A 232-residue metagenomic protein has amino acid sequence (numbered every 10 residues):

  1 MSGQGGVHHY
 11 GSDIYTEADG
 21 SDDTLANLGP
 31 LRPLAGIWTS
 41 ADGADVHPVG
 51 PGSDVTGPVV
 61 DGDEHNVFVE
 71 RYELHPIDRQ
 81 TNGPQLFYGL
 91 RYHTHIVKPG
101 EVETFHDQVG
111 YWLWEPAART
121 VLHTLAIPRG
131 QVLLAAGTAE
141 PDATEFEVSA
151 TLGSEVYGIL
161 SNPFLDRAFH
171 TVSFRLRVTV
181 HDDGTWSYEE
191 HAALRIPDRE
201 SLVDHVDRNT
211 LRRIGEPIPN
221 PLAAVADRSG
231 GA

Functional and structural regions predicted by a protein language model:
M1-G89, V172-S173, A193-A232: Amphipathic/hydrophobic helical signal segments and adjacent flexible N-terminal regions that mediate secretion
G29-L31, F164-H170, F174-D182: Exposed beta-sheet edge/beta-hairpin loop segments within beta-rich domains
A35, N82-P84, W114-R119, G137-F146 (+2 more regions): A short, structured loop/turn motif at beta-sheet edges
S40-H47, R91-V97, A150-Y157, E189-R195: Generic short beta-strand segments
P51-V59, R91-H95, V156-N162: Short Pro/Gly-enriched beta-strand edge/turn motifs at strand-loop
R71, D107-Y111, L134-A136, R175 (+1 more regions): Well-ordered beta-strand positions in beta-sheet-rich domains
D78-H123: Hydrophobic/aromatic-rich structural module bridging two neighboring secondary-structure elements via a short loop
V109-Y111, P116-D166: An exposed acidic His-Trp-rich patch
